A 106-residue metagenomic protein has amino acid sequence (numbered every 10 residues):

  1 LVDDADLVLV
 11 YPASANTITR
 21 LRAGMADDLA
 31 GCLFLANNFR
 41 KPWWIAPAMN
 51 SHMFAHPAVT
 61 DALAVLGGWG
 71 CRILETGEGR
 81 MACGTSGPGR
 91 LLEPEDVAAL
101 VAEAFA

Functional and structural regions predicted by a protein language model:
L1-V2, L66, F105: Short amphipathic alpha-helices and their capping/turn segments at secondary-structure boundaries
V2-A55: Helix-loop-strand module that forms the ligand-binding subsite of alpha/beta enzymes
R20, N38-E78, P88-V101: Short, glycine-/small-residue-rich phosphate/pyrophosphate-handling segment
A82: Glycine-rich phosphate-binding active-site loops on the catalytic face of alpha/beta enzymes
